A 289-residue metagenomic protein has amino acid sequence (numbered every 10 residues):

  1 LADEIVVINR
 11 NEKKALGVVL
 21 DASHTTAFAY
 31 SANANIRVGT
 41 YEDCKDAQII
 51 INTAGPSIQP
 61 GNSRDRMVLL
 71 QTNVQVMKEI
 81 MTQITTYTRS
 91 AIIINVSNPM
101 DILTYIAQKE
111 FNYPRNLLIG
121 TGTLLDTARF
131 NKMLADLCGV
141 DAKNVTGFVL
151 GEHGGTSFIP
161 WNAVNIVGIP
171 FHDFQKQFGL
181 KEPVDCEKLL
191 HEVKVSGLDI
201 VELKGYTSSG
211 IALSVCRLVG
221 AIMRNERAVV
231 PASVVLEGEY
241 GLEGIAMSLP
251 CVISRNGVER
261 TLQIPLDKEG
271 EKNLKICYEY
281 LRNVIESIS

Functional and structural regions predicted by a protein language model:
L1, G55-Q59, S254-V258: Short connector loops/turns at beta-strand edges and beta->alpha or beta->beta junctions
D3-V6, L118: Short beta-strand element of Class I
V7, N52, I93-N95: Structural beta-sheet core signal
I8-Q48, N283-S287: Conserved N-terminal Rossmann-fold NAD(P) cofactor-binding segment
S31-A91: Rossmann-like NAD(P)-binding element
D65-N131: Rossmann-like NAD(P)(H) cofactor-binding subdomain of soluble oxidoreductases
E110-L117, D126-S289: C-terminal substrate-binding/catalytic lobe of Rossmann-fold NAD(P)-dependent dehydrogenases
